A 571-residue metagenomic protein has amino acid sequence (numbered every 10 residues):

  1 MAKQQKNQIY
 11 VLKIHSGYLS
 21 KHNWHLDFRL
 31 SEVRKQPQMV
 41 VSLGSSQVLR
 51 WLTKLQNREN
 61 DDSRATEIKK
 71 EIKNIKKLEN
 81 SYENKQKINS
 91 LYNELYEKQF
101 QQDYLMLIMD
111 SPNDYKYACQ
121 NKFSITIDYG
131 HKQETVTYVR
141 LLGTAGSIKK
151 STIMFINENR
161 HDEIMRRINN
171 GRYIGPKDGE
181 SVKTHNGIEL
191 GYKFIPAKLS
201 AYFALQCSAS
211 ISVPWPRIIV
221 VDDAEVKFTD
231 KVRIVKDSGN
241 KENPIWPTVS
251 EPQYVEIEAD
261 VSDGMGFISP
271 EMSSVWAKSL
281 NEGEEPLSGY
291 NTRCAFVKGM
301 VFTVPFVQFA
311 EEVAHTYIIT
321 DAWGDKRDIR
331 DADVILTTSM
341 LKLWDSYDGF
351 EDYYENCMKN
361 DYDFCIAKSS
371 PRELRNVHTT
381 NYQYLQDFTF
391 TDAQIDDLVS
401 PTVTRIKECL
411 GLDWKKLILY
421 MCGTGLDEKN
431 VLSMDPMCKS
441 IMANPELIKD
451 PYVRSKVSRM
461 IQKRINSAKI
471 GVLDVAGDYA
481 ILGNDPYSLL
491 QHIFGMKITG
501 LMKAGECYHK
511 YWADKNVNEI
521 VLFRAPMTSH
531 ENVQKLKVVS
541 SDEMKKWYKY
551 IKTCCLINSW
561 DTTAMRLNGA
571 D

Functional and structural regions predicted by a protein language model:
M1-G569: Conserved small-residue
